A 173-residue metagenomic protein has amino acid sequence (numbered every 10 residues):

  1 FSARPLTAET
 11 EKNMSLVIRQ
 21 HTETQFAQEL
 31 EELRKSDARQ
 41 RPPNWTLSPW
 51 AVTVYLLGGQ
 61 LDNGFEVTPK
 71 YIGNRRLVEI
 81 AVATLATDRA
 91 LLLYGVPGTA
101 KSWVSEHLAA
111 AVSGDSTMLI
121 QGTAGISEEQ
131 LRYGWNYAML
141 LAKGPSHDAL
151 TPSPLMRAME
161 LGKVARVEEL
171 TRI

Functional and structural regions predicted by a protein language model:
F1-S2: Long, compositionally biased low-complexity segments enriched in polar/charged residues
L6-I173: AAA+ P-loop NTPase catalytic core and its hallmark functional loops
